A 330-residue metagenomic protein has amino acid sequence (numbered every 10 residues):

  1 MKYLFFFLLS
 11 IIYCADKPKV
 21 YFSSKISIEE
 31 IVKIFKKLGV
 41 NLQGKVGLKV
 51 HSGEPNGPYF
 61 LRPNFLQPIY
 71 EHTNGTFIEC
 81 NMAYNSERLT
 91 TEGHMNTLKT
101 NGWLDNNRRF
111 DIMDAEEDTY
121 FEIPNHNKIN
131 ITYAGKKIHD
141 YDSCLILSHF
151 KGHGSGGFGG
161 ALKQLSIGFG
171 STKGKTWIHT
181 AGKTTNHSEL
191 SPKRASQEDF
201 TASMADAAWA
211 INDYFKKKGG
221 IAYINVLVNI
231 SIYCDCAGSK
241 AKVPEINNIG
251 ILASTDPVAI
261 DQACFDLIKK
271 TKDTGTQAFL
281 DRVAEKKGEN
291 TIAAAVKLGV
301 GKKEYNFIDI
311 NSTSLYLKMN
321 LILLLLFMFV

Functional and structural regions predicted by a protein language model:
M1-Y3, C264: Positively charged n-region of N-terminal signal peptides that target proteins for export
Y3-I12, L323-F327: Sec-dependent N-terminal signal peptides
D16-V50, E54-H72, T76-L317: Extended, low-polarity segments enriched in aliphatic/aromatic residues
S314-V330: Cleavable C-terminal sorting propeptides in eukaryotic secreted/cell-surface proteins
